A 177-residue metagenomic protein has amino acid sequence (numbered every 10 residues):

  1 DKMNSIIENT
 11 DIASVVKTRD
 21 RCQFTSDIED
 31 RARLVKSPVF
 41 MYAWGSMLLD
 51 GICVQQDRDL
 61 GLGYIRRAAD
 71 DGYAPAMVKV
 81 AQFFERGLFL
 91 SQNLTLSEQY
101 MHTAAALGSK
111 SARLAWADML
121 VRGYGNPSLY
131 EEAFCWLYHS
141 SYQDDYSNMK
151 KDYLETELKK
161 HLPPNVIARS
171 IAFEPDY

Functional and structural regions predicted by a protein language model:
D1-D27, A32-R33: N-terminal leader/linker segments that initiate helical-solenoid repeat arrays
T18-S26, Q55-Y64, S91-Y100, P127-C135: Structural signature of tandem alpha-helical TPR/SEL1-like repeats, specifically the intra-repeat loop/turn
D30-R31, R67-A68, T103-A104, S140: Canonical positions in the second alpha-helix
L34-M41, D50-I52, D57, D70-A74 (+6 more regions): Short helix-capping/linker turns of helical repeat alpha-solenoids
M41-D50, K79-R86, A115-R122, Y153-E157: Hydrophobic face of amphipathic alpha-helices that form TPR/SEL1-like repeat modules and related alpha-solenoid
A74-Q82, L94-M101: Eukaryotic tandem repeat interaction scaffolds
S128-Y146, I171-D176: TPR/TPR-like (Sel1-like) alpha-helical repeat modules
S147-Y177: Terminal, low-structured helical/coil segments at or just beyond the last alpha-helical repeat
